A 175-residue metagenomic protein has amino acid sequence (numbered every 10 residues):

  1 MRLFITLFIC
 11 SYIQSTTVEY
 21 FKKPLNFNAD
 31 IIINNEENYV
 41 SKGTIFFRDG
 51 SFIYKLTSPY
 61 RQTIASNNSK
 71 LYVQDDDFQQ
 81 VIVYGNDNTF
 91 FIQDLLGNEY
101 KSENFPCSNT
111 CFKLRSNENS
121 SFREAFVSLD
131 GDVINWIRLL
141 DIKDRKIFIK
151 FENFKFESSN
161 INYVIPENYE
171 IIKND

Functional and structural regions predicted by a protein language model:
L3-Y12: Sec-dependent N-terminal signal peptides
Q14-T16: Boundary of Sec targeting at the N-terminus
Y20-N38: A short, Trp-centered hydrophobic/proline-enriched beta-strand micro-motif
K23-L25, F46-F52, S66-K70, S108-N109 (+1 more regions): Short, solvent-exposed coil/turn segments at beta-strand boundaries
A29-I31, F52-L56, L71-Q74, L114 (+1 more regions): Short hydrophobic/aromatic-rich beta-strand segments that constitute the beta-sheet cores of beta-sandwich/beta-barrel
E36-E37, D49, S108-T110, E118-F122 (+1 more regions): Non-transmembrane domains of secretory- and envelope-associated proteins
T44-Q93, D144-I147: An acidic-aromatic
D77-N117: Flexible, surface-exposed loop/linker segments and immediately adjacent secondary-structure boundaries
